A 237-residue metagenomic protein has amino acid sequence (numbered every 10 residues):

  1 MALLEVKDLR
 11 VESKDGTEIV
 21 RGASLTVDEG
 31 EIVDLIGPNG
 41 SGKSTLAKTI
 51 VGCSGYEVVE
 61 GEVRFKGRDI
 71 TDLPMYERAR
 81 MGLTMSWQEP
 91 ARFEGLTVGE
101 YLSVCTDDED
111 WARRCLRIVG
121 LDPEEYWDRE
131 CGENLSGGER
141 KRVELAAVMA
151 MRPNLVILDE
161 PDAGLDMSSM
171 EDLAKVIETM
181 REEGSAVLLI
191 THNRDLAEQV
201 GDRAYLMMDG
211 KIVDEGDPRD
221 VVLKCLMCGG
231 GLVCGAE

Functional and structural regions predicted by a protein language model:
I36-P38: The feature captures the beta-strand-to-loop junction immediately N-terminal to the Walker
D69-T84: ABC ATPase NBD coupling module
V148-M149: ABC ATPase C-loop
E160-P161: Walker B catalytic motif
T191-H192: H-loop/switch region of ABC-family ATPase nucleotide-binding domains
A197-Q199: A short, surface-exposed alpha-helical micro-motif characterized by mixed small hydrophobic and charged/polar residues
